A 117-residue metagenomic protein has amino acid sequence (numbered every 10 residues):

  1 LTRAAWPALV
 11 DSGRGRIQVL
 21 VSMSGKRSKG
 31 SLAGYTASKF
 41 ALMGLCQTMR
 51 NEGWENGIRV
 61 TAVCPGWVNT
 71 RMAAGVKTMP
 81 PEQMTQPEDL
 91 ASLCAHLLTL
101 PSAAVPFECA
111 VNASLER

Functional and structural regions predicted by a protein language model:
T2, S38: Active-site helix of classical SDR
A4-G13: A short helix-coil junction within the Rossmann-fold of NAD(P)-dependent oxidoreductases
A8, R27, T48-I58: Active-site-adjacent segment of SDR/Rossmann-fold oxidoreductases
S22: Residue(s) in the substrate-gating loop at a strand-loop-helix junction that position the organic substrate next
S28-T36, T48, K77: Active-site loop-to-helix junction immediately N-terminal to the catalytic Tyr of the SDR YXXXK motif in Rossmann-fold
E55-I58, A62-V63, M79-R117: C-terminal helical subdomain
P65-G75: Short, flexible catalytic-loop segment of classical short-chain dehydrogenase/reductase
